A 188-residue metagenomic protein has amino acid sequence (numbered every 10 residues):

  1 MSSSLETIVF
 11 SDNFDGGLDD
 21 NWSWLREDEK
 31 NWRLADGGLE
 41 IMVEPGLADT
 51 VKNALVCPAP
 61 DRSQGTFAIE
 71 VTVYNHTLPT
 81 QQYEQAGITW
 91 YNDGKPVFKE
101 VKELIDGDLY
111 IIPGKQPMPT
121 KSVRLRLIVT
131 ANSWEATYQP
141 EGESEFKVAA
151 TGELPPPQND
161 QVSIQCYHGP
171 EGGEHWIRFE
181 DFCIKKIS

Functional and structural regions predicted by a protein language model:
M1-S188: Extracellular glycan-recognition regions
